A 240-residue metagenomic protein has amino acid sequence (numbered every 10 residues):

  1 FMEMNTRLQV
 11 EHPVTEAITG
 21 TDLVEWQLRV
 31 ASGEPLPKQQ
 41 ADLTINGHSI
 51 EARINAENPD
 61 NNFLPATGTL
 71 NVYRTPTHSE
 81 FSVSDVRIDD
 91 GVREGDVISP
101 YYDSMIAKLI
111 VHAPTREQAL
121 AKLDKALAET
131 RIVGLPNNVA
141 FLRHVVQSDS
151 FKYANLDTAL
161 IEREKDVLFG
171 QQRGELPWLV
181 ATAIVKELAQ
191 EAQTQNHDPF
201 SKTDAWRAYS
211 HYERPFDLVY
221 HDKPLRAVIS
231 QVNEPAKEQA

Functional and structural regions predicted by a protein language model:
F1-Q9: Conserved metal-phosphate-binding beta-hairpin within the catalytic cores of diverse ATP-dependent phosphoryl-transfer
Q9, P13-A240: Catalytic cores of soluble metabolic enzymes centered on carboxylation/carboxyl-transfer
